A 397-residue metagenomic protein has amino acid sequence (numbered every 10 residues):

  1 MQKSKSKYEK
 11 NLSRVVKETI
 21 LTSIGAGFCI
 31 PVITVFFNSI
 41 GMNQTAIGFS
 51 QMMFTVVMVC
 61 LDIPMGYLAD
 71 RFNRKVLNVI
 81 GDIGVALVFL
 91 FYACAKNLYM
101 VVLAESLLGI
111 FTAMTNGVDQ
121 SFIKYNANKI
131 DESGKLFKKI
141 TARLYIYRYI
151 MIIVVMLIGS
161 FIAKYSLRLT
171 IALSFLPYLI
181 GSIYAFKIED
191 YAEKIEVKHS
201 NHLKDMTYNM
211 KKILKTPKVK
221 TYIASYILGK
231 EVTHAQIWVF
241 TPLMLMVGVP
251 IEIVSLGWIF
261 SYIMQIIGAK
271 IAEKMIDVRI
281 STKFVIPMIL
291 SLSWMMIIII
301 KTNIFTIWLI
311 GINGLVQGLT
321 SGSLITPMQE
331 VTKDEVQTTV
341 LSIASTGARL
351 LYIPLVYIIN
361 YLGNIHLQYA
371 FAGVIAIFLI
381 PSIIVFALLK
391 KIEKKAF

Functional and structural regions predicted by a protein language model:
M1-K10, I188-S225: Juxtamembrane intracellular "pre-TM" segments in multi-pass secondary transporters
Q2-C60, T216-I259: Helix-loop boundary and gating motifs at the non-cytosolic
V59-K96: Conserved MFS/SLC helix-loop-helix module at the cytosolic interface between two early adjacent transmembrane helices
D62-N73, A163, I267-I280, G363: Helix-to-loop junctions at the C-terminal end of transmembrane segments in multipass secondary transporters
V76-F91, F175, T282-M296: Structural signature of the two symmetry-related core transmembrane helices
S106-R148: Cytoplasmic helix-loop-helix junction between adjacent transmembrane helices in 12-TM secondary transporters
I171-S200, A387-F397: Helix-loop junctions on the cytosolic side of multi-pass membrane transporters, especially the intracellular loop
T282-S321: C-terminal transmembrane helical hairpin of 12-TM major facilitator-type secondary transporters
